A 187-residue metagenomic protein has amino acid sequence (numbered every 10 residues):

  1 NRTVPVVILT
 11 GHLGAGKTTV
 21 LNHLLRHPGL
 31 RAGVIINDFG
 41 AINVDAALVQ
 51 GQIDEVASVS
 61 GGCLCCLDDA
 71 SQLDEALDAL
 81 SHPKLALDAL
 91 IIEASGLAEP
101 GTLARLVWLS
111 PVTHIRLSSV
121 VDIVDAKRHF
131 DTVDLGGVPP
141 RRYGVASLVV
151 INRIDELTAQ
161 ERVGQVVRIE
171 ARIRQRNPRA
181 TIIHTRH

Functional and structural regions predicted by a protein language model:
N1-T10, A15-T132: Nucleotide-state-sensitive switch-loop elements of NTP-binding domains
D38, E93, A146, N152 (+1 more regions): Residue-level signal for inorganic ion chemistry
T102, D134-G137, E161-G164, R168: Generic recognition of short, well-ordered alpha-helical segments
W108-L117, P139-Y143, V166-Q175: A short alpha->loop->secondary-structure connector
K127, I154-E156: Acidic beta-to-alpha connecting loop that harbors the catalytic carboxylate
V133-V145, V149-I151: Flexible active-site lid/hinge loop adjacent to a nucleotide/diphosphate and Mg2+-phosphate binding pocket
L148, E156-H187: C-terminal accessory "lid"/substrate-recognition subdomains
